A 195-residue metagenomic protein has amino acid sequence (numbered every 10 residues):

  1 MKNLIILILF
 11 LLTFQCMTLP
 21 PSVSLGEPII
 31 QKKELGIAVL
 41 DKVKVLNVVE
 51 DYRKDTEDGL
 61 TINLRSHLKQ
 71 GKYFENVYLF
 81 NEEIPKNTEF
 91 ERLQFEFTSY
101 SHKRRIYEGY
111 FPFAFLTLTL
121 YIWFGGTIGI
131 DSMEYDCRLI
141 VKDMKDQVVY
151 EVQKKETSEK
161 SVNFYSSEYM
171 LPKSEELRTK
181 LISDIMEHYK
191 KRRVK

Functional and structural regions predicted by a protein language model:
L4-T13: Sec-dependent N-terminal signal peptides
Q15-Y78, E82-P85, K155, M186-K195: A structural "domain/chain start" motif
C16-E34, G126-K195: C-terminal/domain-edge helix-coil "capping" segments
D41-K44, F97-R104, K155-S158: Generic short beta-strand segments
D58-G59, P112-T119, S158, L171-K173: Short, low-complexity, polar/charged sequence segments that are solvent-exposed and flexible
K86-Q147: Surface-exposed short loop/turn segments
